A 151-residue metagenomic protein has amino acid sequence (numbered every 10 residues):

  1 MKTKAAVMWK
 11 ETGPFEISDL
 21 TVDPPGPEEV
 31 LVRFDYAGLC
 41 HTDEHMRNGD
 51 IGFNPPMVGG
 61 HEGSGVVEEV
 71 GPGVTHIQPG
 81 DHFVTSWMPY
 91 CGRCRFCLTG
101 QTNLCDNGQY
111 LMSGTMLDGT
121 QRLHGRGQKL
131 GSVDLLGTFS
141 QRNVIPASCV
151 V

Functional and structural regions predicted by a protein language model:
M1-A6: Short structural boundary motif marking the start of a folded domain
V7-P14: Extracellular beta-rich ligand/substrate-recognition surface
P14-I17, G137: Residues that act as N-cap/strand-start positions at coil-to-secondary-structure junctions
T21-V22, N54-G60, L130-L135, Q141-R142: Short Gly/Pro-enriched turn/cap motifs at secondary-structure boundaries
V22-A37, R47-L98, N103, L111 (+1 more regions): Glycine-rich beta-strand-centered segment in the early N-terminal region that forms part of a ligand/cofactor-binding
C40: Conserved Rossmann-like nucleotide-cofactor binding loop
R93-V151: NAD(P)H dinucleotide-binding glycine-rich loop of Rossmann-like/cofactor-binding domains, especially the beta1-alpha1
